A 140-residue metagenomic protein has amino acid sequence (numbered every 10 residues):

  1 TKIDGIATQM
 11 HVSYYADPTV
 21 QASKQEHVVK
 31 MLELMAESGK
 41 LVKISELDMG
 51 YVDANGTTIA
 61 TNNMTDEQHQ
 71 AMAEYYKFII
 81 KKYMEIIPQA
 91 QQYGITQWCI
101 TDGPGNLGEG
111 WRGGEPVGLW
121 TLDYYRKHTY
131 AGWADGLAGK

Functional and structural regions predicted by a protein language model:
T1-I3: Structural helix-adjacent loops and short alpha-helical linkers that scaffold large soluble proteins
G5-V12, I44-L47, Q97-C99: A cross-domain feature marking catalytic cores of carbohydrate-active enzymes and several ubiquitous metabolic/repair
T8-A22: Surface-exposed cleft-lining segments at the edges of enzyme active sites
P18-L41, D48-K140: Aromatic-rich peripheral "rim/lid" segments of glycoside hydrolase catalytic domains that contact and position glycan
